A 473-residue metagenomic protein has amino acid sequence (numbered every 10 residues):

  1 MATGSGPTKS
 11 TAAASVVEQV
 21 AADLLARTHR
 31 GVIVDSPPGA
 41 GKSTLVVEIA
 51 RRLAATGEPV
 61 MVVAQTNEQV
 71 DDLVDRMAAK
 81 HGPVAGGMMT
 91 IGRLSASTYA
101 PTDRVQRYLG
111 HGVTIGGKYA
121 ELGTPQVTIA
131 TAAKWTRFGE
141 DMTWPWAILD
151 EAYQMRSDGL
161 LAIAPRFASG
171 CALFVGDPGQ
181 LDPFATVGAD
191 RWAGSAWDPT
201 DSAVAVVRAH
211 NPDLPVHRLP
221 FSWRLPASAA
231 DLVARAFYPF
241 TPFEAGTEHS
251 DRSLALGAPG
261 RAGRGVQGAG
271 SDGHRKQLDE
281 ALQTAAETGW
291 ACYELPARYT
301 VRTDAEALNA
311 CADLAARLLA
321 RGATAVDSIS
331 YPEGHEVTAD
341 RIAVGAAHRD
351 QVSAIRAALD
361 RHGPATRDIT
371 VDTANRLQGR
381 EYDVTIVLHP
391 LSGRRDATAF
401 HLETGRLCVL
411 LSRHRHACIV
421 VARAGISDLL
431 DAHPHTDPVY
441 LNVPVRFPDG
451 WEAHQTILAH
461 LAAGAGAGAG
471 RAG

Functional and structural regions predicted by a protein language model:
M1-S10, A465-G473: Actinobacteria-biased recognition of intrinsically disordered, low-complexity terminal regions
A2-D23, D35-A40, R51, E58-W146 (+4 more regions): Conserved P-loop NTPase motor core of helicases/translocases
A21-L25, A50-R51, A78, A312-A323: Generic structural signal for well-ordered alpha-helical scaffold segments
A26, E121, E336-T338: Short, flexible hinge/linker loops that cap or flank conserved catalytic cores
G31: Walker A (P-loop) ATP-phosphate-binding motif of ABC ATPase nucleotide-binding domains
D35-A40, A55-E58, A64-D72, A133-G473: Conserved helicase motor core of SF1/SF2 NTP-dependent helicases
T44, T128-I129, R156: Short, motif-level signal for alpha-helix interfacial/capping segments enriched in acidic residues and aromatics/proline
L45, I49: Hydrophobic positions on the alpha1 helix immediately C-terminal to the Walker A/P-loop
